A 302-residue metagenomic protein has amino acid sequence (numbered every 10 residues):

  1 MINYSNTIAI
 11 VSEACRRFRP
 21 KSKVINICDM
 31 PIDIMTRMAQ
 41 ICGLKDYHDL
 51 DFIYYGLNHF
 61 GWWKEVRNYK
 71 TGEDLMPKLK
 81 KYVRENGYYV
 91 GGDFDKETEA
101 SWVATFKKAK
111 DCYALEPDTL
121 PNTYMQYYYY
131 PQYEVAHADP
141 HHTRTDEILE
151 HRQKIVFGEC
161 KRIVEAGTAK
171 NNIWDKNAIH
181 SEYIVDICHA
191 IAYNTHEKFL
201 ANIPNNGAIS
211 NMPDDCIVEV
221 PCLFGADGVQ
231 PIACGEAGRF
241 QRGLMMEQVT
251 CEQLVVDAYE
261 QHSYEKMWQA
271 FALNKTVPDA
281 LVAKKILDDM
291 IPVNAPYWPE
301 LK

Functional and structural regions predicted by a protein language model:
M1-F18, K23-D29, M35: Rossmann-like NAD(P)(H) cofactor-binding subdomain of soluble oxidoreductases
I8-S12, I34, G61, G207-S210: Flexible loop/turn segments at secondary-structure boundaries
Q40-K302: Long, compositionally biased stretches enriched for glycine and/or charged residues
